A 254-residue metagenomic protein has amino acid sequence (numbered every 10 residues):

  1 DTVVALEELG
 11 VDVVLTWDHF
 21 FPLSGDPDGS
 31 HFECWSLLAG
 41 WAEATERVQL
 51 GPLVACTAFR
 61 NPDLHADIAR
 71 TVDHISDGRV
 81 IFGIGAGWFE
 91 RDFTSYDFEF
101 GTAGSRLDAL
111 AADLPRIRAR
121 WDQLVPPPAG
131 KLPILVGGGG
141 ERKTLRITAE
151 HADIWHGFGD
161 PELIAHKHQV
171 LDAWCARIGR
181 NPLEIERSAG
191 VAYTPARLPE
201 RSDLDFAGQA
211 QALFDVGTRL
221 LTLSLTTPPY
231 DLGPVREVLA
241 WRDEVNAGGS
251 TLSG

Functional and structural regions predicted by a protein language model:
D1-G254: Active-site-adjacent structural elements that line small-molecule/cofactor binding pockets in enzymes
